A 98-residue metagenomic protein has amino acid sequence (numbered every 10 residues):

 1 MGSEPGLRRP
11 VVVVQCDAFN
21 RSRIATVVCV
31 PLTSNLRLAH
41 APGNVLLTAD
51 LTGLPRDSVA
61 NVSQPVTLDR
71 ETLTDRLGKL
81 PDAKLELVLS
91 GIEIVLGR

Functional and structural regions predicted by a protein language model:
M1-R98: Conserved functional hotspots at enzyme active or ligand-binding sites that engage polyanionic ligands
